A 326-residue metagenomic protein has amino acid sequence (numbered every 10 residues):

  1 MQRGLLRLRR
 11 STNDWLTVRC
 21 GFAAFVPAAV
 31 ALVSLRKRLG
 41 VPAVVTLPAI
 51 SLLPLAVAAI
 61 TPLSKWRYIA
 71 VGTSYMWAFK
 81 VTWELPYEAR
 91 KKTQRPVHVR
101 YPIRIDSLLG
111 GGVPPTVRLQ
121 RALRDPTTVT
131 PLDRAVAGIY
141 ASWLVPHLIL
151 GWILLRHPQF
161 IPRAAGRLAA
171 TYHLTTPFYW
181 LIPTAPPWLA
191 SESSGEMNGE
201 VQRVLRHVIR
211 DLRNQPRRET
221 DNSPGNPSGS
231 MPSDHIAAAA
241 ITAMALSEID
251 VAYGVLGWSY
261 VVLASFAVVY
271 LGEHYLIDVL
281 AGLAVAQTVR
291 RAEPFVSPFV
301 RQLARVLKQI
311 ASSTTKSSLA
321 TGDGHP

Functional and structural regions predicted by a protein language model:
M1-P48, I60-L63, R67-V71, Y75-H147 (+1 more regions): N-terminal transmembrane-helix/juxtamembrane module of multi-pass inner/ER membrane proteins
P27-S34, A78-V81, H173-P177, V261-Y270: Aromatic-anchored segments of alpha-helical transmembrane domains
I69, L148-L181, W188-E196: Interfacial segments of alpha-helical transmembrane regions
L132-P146, N226-E248, L276, L280: Membrane-interface loop-to-helix entry segments
I149-R156, I236-G254, A284-E293: Membrane-interfacial alpha-helical segments at the cytosolic side of multi-pass membrane proteins
F178-E248: Membrane-interfacial catalytic/cofactor-binding modules of polytopic membrane enzymes
P186, S230, L263-T288: Interfacial helix-loop-helix junctions of multi-pass membrane proteins
V255, L271, L280-P326: C-terminal membrane module of polytopic membrane proteins
